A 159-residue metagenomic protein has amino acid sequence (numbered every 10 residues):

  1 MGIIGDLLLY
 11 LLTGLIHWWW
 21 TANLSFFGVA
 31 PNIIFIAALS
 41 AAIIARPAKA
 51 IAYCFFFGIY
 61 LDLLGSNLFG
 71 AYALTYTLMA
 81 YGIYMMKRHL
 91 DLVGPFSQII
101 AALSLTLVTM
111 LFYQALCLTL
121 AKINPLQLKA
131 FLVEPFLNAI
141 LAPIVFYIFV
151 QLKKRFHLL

Functional and structural regions predicted by a protein language model:
M1-L159: Terminal, non-globular segments
